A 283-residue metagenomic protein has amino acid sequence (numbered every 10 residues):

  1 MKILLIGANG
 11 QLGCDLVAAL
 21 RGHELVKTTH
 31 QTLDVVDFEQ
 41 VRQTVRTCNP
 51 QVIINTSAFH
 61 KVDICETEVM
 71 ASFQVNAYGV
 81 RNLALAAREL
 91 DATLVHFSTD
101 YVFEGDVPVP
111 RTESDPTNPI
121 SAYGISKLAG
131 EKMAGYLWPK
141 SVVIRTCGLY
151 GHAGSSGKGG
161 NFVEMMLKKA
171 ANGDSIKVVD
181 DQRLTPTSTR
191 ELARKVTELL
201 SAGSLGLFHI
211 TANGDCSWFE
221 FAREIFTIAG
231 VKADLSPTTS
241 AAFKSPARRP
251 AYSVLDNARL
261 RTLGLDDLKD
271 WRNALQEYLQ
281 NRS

Functional and structural regions predicted by a protein language model:
I3-A19: N-terminal Rossmann NAD(P)H-binding glycine-rich loop of SDR-like oxidoreductase domains
I6, T28, T56-S57, L94-T99 (+2 more regions): SDR active-site strand-loop-helix element
R21-Q43: Adenosine-cofactor binding site in Rossmann-like domains, unifying the SAM/SAH pocket of S-adenosylmethionine-dependent
F38-V75, A86-R88: NAD(P)H-binding glycine-rich loop region in Rossmannoid oxidoreductase-like domains and their noncatalytic homologs
Q74, G79-N82, V102-I144, L149-Y150 (+1 more regions): Catalytic helix-loop patch of NAD(P)-dependent Rossmann-fold dehydrogenases
K132-L184, R190-E191: NAD(P)-dependent short-chain dehydrogenase/reductase
K195-V196, A202-P246, A251: Mid/C-terminal beta-alpha module of Rossmann-like enzyme folds, strongest in SDR-family dehydrogenases/epimerases
S217-R223, T239-S283: Conserved C-terminal active-site "lid" loop/helix of NAD(P)H-dependent oxidoreductases that clamps the redox cofactor
